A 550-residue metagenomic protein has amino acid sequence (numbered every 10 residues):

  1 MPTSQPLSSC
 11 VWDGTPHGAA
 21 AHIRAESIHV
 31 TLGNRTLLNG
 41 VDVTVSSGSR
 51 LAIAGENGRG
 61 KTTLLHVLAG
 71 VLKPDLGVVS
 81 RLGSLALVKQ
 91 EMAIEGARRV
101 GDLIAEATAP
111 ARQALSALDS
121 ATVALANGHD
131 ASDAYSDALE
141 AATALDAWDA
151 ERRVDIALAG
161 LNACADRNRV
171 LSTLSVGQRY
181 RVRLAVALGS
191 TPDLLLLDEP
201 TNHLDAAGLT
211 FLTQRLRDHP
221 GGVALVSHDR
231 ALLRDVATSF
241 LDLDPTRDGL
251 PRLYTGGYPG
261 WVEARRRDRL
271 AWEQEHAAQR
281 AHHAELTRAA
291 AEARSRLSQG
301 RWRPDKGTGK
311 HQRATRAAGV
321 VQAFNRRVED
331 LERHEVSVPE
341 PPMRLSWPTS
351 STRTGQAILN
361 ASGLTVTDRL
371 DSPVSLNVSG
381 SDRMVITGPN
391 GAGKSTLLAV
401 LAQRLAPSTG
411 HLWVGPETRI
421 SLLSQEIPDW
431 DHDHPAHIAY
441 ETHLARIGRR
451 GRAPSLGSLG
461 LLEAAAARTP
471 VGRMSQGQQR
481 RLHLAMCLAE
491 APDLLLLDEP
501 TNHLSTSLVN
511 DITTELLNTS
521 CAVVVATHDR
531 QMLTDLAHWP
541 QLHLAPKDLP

Functional and structural regions predicted by a protein language model:
M1-A271, S351-P550: ABC ATP-binding cassette signature C-motif
A121, G128, L145, L286 (+5 more regions): Hydrophobic stripe of amphipathic alpha-helices that form coiled-coil interfaces
S136-L139, D305-G309, R344-L345: Short linear capping/connector segments at secondary-structure termini
A141-I156, V321-P339: Amphipathic alpha-helical coiled-coil segments
V170, E340-S350: Long, charged, glycine-rich C-terminal linkers/tails
T246, S295-A318: Short, flexible, glycine-rich and Lys/Arg-enriched loop motifs at helix boundaries that contact anionic partners
A264-A293, L297, A314-A317, V321-E335: Intracellular alpha-helical coupling/juxtamembrane segments of multi-pass membrane proteins
A290, L345-W347, A361: Generic structural hydrophobic/aromatic packing signal, biased to beta-strands
